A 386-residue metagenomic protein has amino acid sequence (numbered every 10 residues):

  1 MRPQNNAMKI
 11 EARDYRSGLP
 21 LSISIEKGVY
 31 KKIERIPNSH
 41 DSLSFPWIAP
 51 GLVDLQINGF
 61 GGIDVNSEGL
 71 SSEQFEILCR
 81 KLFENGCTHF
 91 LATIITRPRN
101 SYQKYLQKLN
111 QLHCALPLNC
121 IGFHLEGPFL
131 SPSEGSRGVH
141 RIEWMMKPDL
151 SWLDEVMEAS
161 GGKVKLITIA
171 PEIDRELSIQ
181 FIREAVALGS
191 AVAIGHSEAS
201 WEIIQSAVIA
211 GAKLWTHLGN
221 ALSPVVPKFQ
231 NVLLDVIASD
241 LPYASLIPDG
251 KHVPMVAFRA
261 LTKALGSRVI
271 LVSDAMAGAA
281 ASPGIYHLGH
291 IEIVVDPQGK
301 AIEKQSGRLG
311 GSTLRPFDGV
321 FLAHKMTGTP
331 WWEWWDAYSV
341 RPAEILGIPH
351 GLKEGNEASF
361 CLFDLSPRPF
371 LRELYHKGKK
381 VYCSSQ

Functional and structural regions predicted by a protein language model:
M1-P37, K379-K380, S384: N-terminal metal-binding scaffold of metallo-dependent hydrolase/deaminase domains
R2-E11, E34-G69, F75-E76, R80: Replace "His-x-His-based motif
G28, Q56, L82, L125 (+8 more regions): Divalent metal-coordination and catalytic microenvironments
N58-D64, E76-Y105, L118-S131, S160-E172 (+3 more regions): Divalent metal-dependent hydrolysis catalytic cores, especially in the metallo-beta-lactamase
E73, Y105-K108, L150, K228-L233: Charged helix-capping and loop-helix junction motifs
L125-G127, P132-N231: Divalent metal-binding pocket/active-site signature
I203-Y338, E344-I348, F363-P369: Active-site-adjacent C-terminal substructures of enzyme catalytic domains
G351-Q386: C-terminal cap of metal-dependent C-N hydrolases
